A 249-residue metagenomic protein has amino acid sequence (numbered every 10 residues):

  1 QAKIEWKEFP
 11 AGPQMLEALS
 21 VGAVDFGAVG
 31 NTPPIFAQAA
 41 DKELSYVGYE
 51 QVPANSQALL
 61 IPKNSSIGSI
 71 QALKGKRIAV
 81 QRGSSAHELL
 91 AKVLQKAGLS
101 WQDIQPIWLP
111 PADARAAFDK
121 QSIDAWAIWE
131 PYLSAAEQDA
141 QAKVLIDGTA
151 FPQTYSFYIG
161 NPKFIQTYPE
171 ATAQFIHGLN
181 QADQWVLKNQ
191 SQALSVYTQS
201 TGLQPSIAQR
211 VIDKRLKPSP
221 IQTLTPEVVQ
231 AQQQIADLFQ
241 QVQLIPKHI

Functional and structural regions predicted by a protein language model:
Q1, L244-I249: Short, intrinsically disordered, charge-balanced linker/junction segments flanking boundaries in proteins
Q1-S100, Q105-W108, D124-E130, K143-L145 (+1 more regions): Short, glycine-/small- and polar/acidic-enriched structural segments that line small-molecule recognition paths
F9-P13, A28, V80, S84-S85 (+5 more regions): Soluble non-cytosolic domains of exported or imported proteins
L16, A37-Q38, S56, D113 (+3 more regions): Short Asp/Glu-rich motifs
A18, G22, F26, A40 (+14 more regions): Structured segments of extracytoplasmic/periplasmic soluble domains in secreted or envelope-associated proteins
T32, S65, D103, I107 (+1 more regions): Pocket-lining segment of extracytoplasmic ligand-binding domains
E43, K63-S69, Q141, T154 (+5 more regions): Glycine-rich, flexible loop/turn motifs
Q166-P246: Secondary-structure end/capping motifs
